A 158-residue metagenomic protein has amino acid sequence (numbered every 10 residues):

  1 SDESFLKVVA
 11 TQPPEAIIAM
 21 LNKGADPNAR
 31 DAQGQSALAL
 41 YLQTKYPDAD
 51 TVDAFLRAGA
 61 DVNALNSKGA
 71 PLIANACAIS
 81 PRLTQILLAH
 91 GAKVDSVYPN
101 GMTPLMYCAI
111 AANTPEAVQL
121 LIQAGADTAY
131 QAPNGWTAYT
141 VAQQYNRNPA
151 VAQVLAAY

Functional and structural regions predicted by a protein language model:
S1-K7, R30-L42, L65-N75, V97-M106 (+1 more regions): Ankyrin-repeat boundary/"N-cap" motif
K7-P13, L40-D48, N75-P81, Y107-T114 (+1 more regions): Ankyrin repeat A-helix N-terminal signature
A60-Q85, A89-K93: A generic tandem-repeat structural signature
D127-Y158: Leucine-rich solenoid repeat scaffolds
